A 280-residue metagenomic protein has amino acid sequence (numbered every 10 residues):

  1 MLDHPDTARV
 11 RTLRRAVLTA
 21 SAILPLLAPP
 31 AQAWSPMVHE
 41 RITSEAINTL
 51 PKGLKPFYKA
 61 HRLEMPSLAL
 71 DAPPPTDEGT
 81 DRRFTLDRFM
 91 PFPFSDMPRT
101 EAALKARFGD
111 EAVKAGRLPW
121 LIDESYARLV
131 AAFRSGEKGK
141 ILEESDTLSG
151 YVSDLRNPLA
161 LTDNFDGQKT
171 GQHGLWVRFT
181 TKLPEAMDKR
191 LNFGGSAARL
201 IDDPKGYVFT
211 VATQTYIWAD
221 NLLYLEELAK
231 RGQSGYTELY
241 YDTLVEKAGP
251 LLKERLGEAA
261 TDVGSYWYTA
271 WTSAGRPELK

Functional and structural regions predicted by a protein language model:
M1-H4, G79: Intrinsically disordered, low-complexity regulatory regions of eukaryotic regulatory proteins
D3-L18: Bacterial N-terminal signal peptides that target proteins for export
A8, T43, R156, A160: Alpha-helical and His/Cys-centered functional microenvironments
A16-L26: Bacterial N-terminal signal peptides
A28-P30: N-terminal signal peptide c-region/cleavage motif recognized by signal peptidases
Q32-T147, D163-G257, T261-K280: N-terminal, motif-rich segments that launch catalysis or mediate targeting to/interaction with membranes, typified by
T147-S153: Functional cores that coordinate and move charged inorganic groups
S153-G167: Catalytic Zn2+-binding segment of zinc metalloproteases
